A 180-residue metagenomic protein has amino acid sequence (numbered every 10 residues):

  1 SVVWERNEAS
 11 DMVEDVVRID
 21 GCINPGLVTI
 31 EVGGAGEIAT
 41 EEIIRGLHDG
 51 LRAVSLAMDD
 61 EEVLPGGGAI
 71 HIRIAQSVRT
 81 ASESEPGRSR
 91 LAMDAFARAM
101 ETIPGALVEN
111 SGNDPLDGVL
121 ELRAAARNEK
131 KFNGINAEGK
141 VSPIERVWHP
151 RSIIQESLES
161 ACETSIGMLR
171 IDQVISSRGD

Functional and structural regions predicted by a protein language model:
S1-T40, V108: Conserved phosphate-handling catalytic cores of large alpha/beta enzymes
G26-D180: Extended, low-charge hydrophobic alpha-helical regions
